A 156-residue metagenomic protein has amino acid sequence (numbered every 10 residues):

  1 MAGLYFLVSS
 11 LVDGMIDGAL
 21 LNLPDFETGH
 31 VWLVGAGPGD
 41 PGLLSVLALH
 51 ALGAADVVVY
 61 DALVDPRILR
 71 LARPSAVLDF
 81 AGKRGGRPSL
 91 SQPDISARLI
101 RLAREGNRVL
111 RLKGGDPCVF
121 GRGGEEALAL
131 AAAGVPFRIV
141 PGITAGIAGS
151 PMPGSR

Functional and structural regions predicted by a protein language model:
M1-A36, P41, V46-I143, A148: Class I S-adenosyl-L-methionine
M152-R156: Anionic-ligand binding region
